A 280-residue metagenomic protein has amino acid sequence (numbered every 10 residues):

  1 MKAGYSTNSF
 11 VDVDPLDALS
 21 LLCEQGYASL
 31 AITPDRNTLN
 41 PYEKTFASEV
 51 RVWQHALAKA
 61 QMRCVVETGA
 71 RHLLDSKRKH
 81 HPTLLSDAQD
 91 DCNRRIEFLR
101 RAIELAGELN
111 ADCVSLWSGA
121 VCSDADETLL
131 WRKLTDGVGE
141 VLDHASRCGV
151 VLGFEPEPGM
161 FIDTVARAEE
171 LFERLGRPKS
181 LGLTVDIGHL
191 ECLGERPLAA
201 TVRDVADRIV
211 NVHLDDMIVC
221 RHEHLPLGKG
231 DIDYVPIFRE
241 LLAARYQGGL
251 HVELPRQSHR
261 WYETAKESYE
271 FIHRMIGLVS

Functional and structural regions predicted by a protein language model:
M1-G107, G139, G182, D207 (+1 more regions): N-terminal pre-domain/capping segments
M1-G4, V11-A28, A58-Q61, E104 (+3 more regions): Histidine-acidic metal/acid-base catalytic patches
S6-F10, T33-N37, G69-R71, G119-V121 (+4 more regions): Active-site beta-loop-alpha junctions enriched in small/polar residues
L16-D17, K59, R63, L73-G182: Active-site acidic/histidine proton-transfer and metal-coordination neighborhood in alpha/beta enzyme cores
N37-P41, L84-L85, C122-E127, E191-L193 (+2 more regions): A short acidic, helix-capping loop that chelates divalent metal ions and anchors anionic groups
Y42, F46-E49, A88-R95, E127-L130 (+5 more regions): Residue-level preference for long, well-ordered alpha-helices that form the structural scaffold of enzyme catalytic
